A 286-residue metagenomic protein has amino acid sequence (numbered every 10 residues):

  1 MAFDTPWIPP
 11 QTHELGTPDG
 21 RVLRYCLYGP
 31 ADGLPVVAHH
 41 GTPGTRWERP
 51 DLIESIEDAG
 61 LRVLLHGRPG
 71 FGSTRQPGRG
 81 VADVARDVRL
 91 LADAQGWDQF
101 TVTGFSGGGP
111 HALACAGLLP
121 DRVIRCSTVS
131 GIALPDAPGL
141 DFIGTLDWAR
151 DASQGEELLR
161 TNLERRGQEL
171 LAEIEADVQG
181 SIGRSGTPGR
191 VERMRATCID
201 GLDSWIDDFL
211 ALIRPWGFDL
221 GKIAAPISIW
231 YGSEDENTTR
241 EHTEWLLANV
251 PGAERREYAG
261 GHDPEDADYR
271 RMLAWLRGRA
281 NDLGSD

Functional and structural regions predicted by a protein language model:
G41-E54, P77-G78: The serine-hydrolase catalytic nucleophile loop
I56-Q76: Conserved alpha/beta-hydrolase
D83-T101: Conserved acidic catalytic loop of the alpha/beta-hydrolase fold
D98-L140: Conserved hydrolase catalytic core segment
G144-F218: Alpha/beta-hydrolase
I223, I229-Y231: Short beta-strand/loop motif that positions the catalytic acidic residue of the alpha/beta-hydrolase fold
E236-H242: Conserved alpha/beta-hydrolase "acid-adjacent" motif
G252-D286: Catalytic active-site module of serine/aspartate enzymes centered on a nucleophile-bearing elbow/loop
